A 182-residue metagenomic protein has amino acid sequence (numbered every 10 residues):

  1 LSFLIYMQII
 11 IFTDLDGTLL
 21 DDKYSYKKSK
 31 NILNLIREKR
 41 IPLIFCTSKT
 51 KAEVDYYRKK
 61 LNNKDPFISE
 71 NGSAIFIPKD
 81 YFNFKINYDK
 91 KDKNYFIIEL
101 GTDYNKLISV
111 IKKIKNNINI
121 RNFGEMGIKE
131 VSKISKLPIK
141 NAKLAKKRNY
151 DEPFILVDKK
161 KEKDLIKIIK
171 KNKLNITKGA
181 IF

Functional and structural regions predicted by a protein language model:
L1-Y6: Short, Lys/Arg-enriched N-terminal segments with co-localized hydrophobic residues within the first ~10-30 amino acids
M7-I10, Y26-K27, I32, A180-F182: Mg2+-dependent phosphoryl-transfer enzymes with acidic/Ser/Thr/Gly-rich catalytic loops
Q8-D22: Asp-based phosphoryl-transfer active-site loop
I11, I75, E152-F154: Well-ordered beta-strand positions enriched in small/hydrophobic/aromatic, beta-favoring residues
L15, N71, G179: Fold-independent oxyanion-binding glycine-rich loops and adjacent beta-strand/coil segments at enzyme active sites
K23, G101, F154-V157: Conserved beta-strand/loop elements of the cytosolic catalytic core of P-type E1-E2 ATPases, chiefly in the P-domain
K27-N122: Active-site phosphate-binding/coordination module
V110, I114-F182: Conserved acidic, metal-coordinating active-site core of Asp-based, Mg2+-dependent phosphoryl-transfer enzymes
